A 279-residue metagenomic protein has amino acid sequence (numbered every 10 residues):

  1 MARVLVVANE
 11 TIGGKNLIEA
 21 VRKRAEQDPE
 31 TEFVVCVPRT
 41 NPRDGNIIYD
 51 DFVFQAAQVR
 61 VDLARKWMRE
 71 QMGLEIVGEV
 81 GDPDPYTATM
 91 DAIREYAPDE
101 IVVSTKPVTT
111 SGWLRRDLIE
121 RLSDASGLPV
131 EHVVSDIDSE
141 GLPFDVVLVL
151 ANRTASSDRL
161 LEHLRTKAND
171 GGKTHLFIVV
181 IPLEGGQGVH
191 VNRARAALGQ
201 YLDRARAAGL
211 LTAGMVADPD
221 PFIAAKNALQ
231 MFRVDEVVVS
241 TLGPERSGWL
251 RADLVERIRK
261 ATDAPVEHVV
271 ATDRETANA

Functional and structural regions predicted by a protein language model:
M1-I48, H132-S135, L142-N192, A264 (+2 more regions): Small/aliphatic-rich secondary-structure junction motif
R3, E100-V102, V146, E236-V238: Structural motif
V37, T105-K106, V180, E236 (+1 more regions): Short secondary-structure boundary segments
I48-F54: Short glycine-enriched, charge-decorated loop/helix-capping segments at active-site entrances that position
F54-R65, R116-I119, V191-G199, A252-V255: Short, surface-exposed alpha-helical segments at coil->helix boundaries
M72-E100, G209-E236, T276: Structural beta-alpha unit
T105-R121, T241-R257: Glycine-rich, Arg-bearing micro-motifs that act as flexible, cationic patches
A125-L128, A261-A264: Long, contiguous binding/interaction regions
